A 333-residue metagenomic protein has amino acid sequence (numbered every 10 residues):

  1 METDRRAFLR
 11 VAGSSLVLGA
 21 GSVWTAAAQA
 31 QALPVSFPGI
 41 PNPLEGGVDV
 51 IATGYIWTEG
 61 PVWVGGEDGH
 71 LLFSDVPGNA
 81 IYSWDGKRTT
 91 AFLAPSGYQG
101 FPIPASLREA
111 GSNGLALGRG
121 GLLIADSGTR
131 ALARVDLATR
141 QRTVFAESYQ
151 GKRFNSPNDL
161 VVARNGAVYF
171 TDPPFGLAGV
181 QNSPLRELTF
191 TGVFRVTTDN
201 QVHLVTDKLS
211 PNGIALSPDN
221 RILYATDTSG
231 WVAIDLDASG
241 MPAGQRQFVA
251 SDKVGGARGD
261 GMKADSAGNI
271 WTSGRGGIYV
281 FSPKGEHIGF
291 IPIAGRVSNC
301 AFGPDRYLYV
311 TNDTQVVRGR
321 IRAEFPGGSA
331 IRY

Functional and structural regions predicted by a protein language model:
T3, L9, G13, Q29-Y333: Sequence-structural signature of mature extracellular/luminal beta-sheet repeat domains, prominently beta-propellers
G13-S22: Bacterial N-terminal signal peptides
